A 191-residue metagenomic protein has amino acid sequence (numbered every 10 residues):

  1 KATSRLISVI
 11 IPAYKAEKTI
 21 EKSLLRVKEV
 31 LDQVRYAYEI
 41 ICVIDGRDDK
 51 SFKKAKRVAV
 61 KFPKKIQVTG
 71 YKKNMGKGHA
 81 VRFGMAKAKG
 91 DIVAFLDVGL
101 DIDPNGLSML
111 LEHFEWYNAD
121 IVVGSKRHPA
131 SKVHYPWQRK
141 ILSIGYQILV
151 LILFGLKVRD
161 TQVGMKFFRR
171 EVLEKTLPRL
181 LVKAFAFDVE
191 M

Functional and structural regions predicted by a protein language model:
L6-S8, E39, E190: Cell-envelope/extracellular polymer assembly enzymes that use nucleotide-activated donors
A13, V43-D45, Y71: Conserved sequence signature across two-component system core domains
A16-L31: Short, well-formed alpha-helical segments that are part of the catalytic scaffolds of diverse glycosyltransferases
K18-K22, D49-V58: Acidic helix N-cap motif at the loop->helix transition within catalytic regions of sugar-transfer enzymes
Y38-I41, F52-K87: Conserved donor nucleotide-binding strand/loop of the catalytic core
I44-K53, L100: A conserved acidic beta->alpha catalytic loop
T69-K87, I92, P104-F185: Acceptor/aglycone-binding surface of glycosyltransferases and processive sugar-polymer synthases
